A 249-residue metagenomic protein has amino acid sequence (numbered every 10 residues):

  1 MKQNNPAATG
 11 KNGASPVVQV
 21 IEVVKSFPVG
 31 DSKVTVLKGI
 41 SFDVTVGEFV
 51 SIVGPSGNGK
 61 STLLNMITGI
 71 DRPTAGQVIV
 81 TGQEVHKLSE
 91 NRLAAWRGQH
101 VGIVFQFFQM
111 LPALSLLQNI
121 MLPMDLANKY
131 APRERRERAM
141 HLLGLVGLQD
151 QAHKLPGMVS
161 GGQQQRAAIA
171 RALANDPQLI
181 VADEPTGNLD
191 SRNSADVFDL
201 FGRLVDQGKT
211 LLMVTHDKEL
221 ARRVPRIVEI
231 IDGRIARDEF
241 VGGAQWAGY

Functional and structural regions predicted by a protein language model:
M1-S26, R237-Y249: ABC-family P-loop ATPase nucleotide-binding domain
P16-I230: ABC family nucleotide-binding domain
I227-F240: H-loop (His-switch) and adjacent beta-strand-loop-beta switch element of ABC-type ATPase nucleotide-binding domains
